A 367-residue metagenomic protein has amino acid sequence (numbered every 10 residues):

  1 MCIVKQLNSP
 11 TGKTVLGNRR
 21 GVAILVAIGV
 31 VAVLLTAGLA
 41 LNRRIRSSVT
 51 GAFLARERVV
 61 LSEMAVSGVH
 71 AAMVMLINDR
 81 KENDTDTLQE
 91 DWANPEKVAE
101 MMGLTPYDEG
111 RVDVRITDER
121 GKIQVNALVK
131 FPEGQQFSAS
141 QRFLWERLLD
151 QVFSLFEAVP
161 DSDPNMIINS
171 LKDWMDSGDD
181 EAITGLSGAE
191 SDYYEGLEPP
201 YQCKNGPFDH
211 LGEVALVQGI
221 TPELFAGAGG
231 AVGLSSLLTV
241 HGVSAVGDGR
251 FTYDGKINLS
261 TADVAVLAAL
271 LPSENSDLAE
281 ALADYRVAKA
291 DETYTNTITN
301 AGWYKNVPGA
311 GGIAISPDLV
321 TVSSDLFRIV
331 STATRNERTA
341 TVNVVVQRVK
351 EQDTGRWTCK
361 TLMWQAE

Functional and structural regions predicted by a protein language model:
C2-E367: Compositionally biased linear targeting/interaction segments
